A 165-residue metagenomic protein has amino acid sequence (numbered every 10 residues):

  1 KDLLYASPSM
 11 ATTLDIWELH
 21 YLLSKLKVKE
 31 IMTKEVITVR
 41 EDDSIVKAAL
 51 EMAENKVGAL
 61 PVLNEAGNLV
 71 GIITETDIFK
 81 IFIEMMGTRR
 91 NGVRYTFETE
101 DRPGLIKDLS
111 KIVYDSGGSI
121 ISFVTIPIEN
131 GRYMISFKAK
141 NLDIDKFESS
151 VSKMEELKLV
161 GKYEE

Functional and structural regions predicted by a protein language model:
K1-S7, M52, L60-T76: A glycine-centered beta-loop-beta connector
D2, K27, E35, K56 (+3 more regions): Conserved functional loop/turn residues at catalytic and ligand-binding sites
D2-L22, D77-N91: A short, polar/charged loop-to-alpha-helix boundary motif
E18-L50, V62-L63, L69, R94-R102 (+1 more regions): Bateman/CBS regulatory modules and CBS-like beta-alpha motifs in cytosolic regions of diverse proteins
L26, I73, G104, D108: Charged, alpha-helix-enriched surfaces in structured cytosolic catalytic cores of large nucleotide-utilizing machines
T38-K56, L63, F82, I106-S116: The conserved cystathionine-beta-synthase
F82-E165: A conserved regulatory-domain signal marking ACT and ACT-like small-molecule sensing domains and adjacent regulatory
